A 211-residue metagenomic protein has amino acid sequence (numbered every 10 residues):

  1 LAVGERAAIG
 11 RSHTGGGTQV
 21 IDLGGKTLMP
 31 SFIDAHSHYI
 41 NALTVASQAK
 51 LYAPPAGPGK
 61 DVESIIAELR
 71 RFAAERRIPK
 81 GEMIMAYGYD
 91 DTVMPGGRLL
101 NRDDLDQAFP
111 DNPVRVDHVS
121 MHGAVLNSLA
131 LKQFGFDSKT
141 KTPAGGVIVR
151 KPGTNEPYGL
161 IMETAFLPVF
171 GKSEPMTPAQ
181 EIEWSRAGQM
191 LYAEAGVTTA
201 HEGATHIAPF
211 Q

Functional and structural regions predicted by a protein language model:
L1-Q211: Divalent metal-binding segments
